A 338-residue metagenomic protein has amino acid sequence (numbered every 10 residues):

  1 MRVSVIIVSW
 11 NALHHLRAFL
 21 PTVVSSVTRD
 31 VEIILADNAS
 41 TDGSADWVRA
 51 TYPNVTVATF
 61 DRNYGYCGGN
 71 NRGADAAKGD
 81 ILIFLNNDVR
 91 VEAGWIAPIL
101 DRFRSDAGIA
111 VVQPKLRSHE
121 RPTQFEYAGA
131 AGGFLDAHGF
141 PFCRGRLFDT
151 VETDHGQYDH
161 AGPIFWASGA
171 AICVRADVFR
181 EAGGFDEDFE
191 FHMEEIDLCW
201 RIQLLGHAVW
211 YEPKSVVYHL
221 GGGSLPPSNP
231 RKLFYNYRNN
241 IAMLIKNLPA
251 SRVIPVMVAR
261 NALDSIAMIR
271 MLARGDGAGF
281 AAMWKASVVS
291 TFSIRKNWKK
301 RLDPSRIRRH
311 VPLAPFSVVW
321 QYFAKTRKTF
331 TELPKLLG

Functional and structural regions predicted by a protein language model:
P21-D30: Short, acidic, metal-binding catalytic loop of nucleotide-sugar glycosyltransferases
T22, D37-D46, R62, E92: A conserved acidic beta->alpha catalytic loop
D30-A39, A58-F60: Short beta-strand/loop segment that forms part of the nucleotide-sugar
F60-A77, N87-V89, P98, G145: Glycine-rich, basic loop-to-helix element that forms the pyrophosphate-binding segment of sugar-nucleotide handling
L82: Short aromatic/hydrophobic "clamp" motif used to bind/position activated sugar donors
V89-F140: Conserved donor NDP-sugar-binding/catalytic core segment of glycosyltransferases
Q157-V216: A short, conserved alpha-helix in the catalytic core of glycosyltransferases
L205-A324: Active-site-adjacent helix/loop segment of glycosyltransferases that harbors family-specific signature motifs
